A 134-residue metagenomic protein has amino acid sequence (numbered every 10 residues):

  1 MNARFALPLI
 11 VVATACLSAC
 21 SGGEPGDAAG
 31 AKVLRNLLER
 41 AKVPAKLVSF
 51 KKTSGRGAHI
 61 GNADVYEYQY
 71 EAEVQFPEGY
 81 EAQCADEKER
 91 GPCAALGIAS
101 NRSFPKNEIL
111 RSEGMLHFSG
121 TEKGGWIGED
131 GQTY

Functional and structural regions predicted by a protein language model:
M1-S18: Sec-dependent bacterial lipoprotein signal peptides
C20-Y134: Cystatin/cathelin-like cysteine-protease inhibitor module
